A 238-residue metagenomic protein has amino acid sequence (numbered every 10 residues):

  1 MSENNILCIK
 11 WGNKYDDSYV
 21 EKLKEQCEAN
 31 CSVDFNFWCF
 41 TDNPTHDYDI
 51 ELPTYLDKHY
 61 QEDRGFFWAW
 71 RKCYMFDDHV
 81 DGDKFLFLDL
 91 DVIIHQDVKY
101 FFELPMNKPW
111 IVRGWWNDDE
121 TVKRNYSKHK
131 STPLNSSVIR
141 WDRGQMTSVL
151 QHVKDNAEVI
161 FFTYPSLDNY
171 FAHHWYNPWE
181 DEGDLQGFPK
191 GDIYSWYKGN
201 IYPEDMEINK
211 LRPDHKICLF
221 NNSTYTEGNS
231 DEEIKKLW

Functional and structural regions predicted by a protein language model:
M1-Q61, V80-D81, N222-N229: N-terminal anchoring/stem segment of glycosyltransferases
W11-K14, N43-H46, T54-K58, V92-I94 (+5 more regions): Short, solvent-exposed loop/turn segments at secondary-structure junctions
S32-D42, L86-L88, P109-V112, D181 (+2 more regions): Short, hydrophobic beta-strand segments that form beta-sheet elements in well-ordered domains
T45, W68-D119: GT-A fold catalytic core of metal-dependent nucleotide-sugar glycosyltransferases, centered on the diacidic
K58-R71: A short, glycine-/small-residue-rich helix N-cap motif at loop->alpha-helix starts within glycosyltransferase
E62-R64, V122-H129, D205-M206: Short, P/G- and charge-enriched loop/turn segments at secondary-structure junctions
W110-R140: Short beta-strand-to-loop element that shapes/binds the nucleotide-sugar donor at the catalytic cleft/hinge
S136-W238: Catalytic core and acceptor-binding pocket of nucleotide-sugar-dependent glycosyltransferases
